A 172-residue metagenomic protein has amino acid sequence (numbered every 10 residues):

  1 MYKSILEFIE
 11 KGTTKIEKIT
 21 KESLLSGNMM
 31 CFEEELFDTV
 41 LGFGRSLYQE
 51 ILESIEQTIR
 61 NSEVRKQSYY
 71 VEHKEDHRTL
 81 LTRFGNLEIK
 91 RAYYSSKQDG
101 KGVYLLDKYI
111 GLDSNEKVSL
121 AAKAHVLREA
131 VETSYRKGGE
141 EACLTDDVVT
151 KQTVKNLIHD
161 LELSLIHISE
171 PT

Functional and structural regions predicted by a protein language model:
M1-R60: N-terminal alpha-helical interaction blocks
Y69-L127: Basic, short loop/linker segments at the boundary and entry of helix-turn-helix/winged-helix-like folds
R128-E129, P171: Short alpha-helical segment immediately N-terminal to, or the first helix within, an HTH/HTH-like DNA-binding domain
A130-A142: Short, charged amphipathic recognition helices of the HTH superfamily and cognate SANT/SANTA-like modules
C143-T153: Short, basic interhelical loop/turn and adjoining N-cap of the next helix at nucleic-acid- or acidic-partner-contacting
L157: Residues in the recognition helix of alpha-helical DNA-binding motifs
D160: Alpha-helical DNA-recognition elements
S164-T172: Residue-level detector of conserved catalytic or cofactor/ligand-binding positions in enzyme active sites
